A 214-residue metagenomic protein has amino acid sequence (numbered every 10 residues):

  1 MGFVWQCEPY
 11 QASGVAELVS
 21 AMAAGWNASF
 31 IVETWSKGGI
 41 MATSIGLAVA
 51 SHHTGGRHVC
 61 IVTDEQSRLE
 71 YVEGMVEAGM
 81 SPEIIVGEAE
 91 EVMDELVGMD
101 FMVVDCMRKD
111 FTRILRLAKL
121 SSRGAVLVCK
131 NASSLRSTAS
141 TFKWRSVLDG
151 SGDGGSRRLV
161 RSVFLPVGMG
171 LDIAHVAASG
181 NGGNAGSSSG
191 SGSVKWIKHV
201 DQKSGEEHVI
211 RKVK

Functional and structural regions predicted by a protein language model:
M1-W26: S-adenosyl-L-methionine
L18, I45-L47, E95, R113-L120: A short acidic, amphipathic alpha-helical/loop segment
A23-I40: Conserved class I S-adenosyl-L-methionine
G38-G55: Conserved SAM-binding loop of SAM-dependent methyltransferases across substrates and taxa, primarily the Class I
T54-D64: Conserved SAM-binding motif I beta-strand of class I
D64-G98, K109: S-adenosyl-L-methionine
V97-C106, A125-V126: Short SAM/SAH-binding signature in class I
R108-K214: C-terminal substrate-binding/active-site "lid" region of AdoMet-derived donor-dependent transferases
